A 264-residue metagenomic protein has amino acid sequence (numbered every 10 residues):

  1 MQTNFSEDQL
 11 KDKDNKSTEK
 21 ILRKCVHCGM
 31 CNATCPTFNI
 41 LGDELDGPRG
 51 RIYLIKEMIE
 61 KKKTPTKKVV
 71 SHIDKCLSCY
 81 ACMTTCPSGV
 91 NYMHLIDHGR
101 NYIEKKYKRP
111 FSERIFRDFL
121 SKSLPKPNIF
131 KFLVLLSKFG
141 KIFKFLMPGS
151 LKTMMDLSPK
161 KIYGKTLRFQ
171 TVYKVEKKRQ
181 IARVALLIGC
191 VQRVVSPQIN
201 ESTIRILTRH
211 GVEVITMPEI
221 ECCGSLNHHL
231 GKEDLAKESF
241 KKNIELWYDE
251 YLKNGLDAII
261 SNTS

Functional and structural regions predicted by a protein language model:
M1-C76: Ferredoxin-type iron-sulfur electron-transfer modules and their immediate structural context
I52-I220, L226-N262: Iron-sulfur-cluster electron-transfer modules
